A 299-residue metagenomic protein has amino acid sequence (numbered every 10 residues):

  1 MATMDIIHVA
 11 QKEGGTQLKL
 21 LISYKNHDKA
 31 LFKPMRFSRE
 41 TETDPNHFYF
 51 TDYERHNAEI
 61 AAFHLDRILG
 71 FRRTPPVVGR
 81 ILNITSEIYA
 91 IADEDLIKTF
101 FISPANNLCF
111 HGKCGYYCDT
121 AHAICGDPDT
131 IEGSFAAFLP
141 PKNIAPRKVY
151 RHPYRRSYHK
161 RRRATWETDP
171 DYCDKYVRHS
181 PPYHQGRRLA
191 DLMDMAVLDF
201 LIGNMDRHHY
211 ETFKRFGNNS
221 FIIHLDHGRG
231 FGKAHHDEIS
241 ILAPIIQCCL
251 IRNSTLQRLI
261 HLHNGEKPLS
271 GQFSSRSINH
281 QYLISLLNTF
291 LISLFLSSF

Functional and structural regions predicted by a protein language model:
M1-F299: Phosphate/dinucleotide-binding and metal-coordinating scaffold of catalytic cores in nucleotide-dependent enzymes
